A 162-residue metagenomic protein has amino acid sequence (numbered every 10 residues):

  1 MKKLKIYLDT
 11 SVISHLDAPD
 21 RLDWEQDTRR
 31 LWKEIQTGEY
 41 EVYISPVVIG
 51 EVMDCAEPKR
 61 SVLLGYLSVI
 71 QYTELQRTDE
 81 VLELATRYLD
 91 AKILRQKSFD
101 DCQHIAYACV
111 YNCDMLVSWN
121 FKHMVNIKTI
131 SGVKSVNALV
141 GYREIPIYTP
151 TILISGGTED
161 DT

Functional and structural regions predicted by a protein language model:
M1-I44, M53-G65, D90-Q96, I130-V133 (+1 more regions): Short, well-structured N-terminal submotif of metal-dependent ribonuclease cores
K2, P19-D20, E25, I49 (+1 more regions): Acidic, PIN/NYN-like endoribonuclease modules and their adjacent C-terminal/linker elements
Q36, S68, C109: Anion (oxyanion) recognition and catalysis
G38, V69-Q71, G141-I145: A short helix-to-beta-strand connector/capping loop
V47-I49, L67-S68: Short linear capping/connector segments at secondary-structure termini
V48-E51, E80-L82: Short, catalytically relevant binding-site loops at active-site mouths
Y72-S131, I154: Active-site neighborhoods of divalent-metal-dependent phosphate/nucleic-acid chemistry enzymes
